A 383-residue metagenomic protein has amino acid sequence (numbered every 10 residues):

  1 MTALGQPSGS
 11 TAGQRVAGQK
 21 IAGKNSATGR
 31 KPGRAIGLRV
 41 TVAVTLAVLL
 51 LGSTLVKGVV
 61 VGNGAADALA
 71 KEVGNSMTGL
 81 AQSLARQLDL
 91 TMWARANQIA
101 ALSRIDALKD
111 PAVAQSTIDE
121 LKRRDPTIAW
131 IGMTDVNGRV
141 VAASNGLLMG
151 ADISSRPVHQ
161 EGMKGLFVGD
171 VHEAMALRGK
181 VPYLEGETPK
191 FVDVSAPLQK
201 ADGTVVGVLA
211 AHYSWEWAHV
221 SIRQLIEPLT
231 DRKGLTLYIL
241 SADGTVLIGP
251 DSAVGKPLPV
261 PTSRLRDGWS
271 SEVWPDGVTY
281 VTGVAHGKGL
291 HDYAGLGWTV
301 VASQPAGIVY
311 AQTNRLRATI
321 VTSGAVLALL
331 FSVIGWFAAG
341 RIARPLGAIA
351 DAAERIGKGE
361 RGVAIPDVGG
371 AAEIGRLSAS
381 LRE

Functional and structural regions predicted by a protein language model:
T2, K31-D67, V321-A325, L329: Extreme N-terminal signal-anchor transmembrane helix of membrane signaling/transducer proteins, especially in bacteria
T2-G5, A253-A318: Extracellular/periplasmic juxtamembrane segments that couple receptor/chemosensory ectodomains to their
I36, D67, V220-I226, Y293 (+1 more regions): Membrane-interface helix-start motif
V59-A68, E72, G324-I356: Cytoplasmic juxtamembrane "membrane-exit" helices immediately C-terminal to transmembrane segments
N75-S76, L80, L90-H172: Extracytoplasmic/periplasmic sensory segments of membrane signal-transduction proteins
R95-N97, R123-V140, Q224-V246, D267-E272: Short N-terminal helix-loop-first-beta-strand/juxtamembrane motif that initiates sensory/input modules
R139-Y213, A218-V220: Extracytoplasmic/periplasmic ligand-binding sensor regions of membrane-associated signaling proteins
R341-I356, E360-E383: HAMP signal relay modules and closely related sensory coiled-coil linkers that couple transmembrane inputs to cytosolic
